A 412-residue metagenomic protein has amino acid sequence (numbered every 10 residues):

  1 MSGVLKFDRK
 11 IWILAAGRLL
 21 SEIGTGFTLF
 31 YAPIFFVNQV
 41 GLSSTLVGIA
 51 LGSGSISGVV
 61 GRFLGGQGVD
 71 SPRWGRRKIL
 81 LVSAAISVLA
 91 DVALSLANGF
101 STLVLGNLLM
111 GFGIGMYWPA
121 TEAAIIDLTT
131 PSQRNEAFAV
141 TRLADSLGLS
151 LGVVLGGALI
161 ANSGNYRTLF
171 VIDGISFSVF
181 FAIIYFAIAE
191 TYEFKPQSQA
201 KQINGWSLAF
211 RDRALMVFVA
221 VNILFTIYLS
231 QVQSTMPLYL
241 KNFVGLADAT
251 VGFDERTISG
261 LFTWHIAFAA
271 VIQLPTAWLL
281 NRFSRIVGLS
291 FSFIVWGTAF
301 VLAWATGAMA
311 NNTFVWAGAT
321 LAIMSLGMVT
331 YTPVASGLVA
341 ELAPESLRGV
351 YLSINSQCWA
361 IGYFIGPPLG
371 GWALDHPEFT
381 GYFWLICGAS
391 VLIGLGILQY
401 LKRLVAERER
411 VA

Functional and structural regions predicted by a protein language model:
M1-D8, T191-A220: Juxtamembrane intracellular "pre-TM" segments in multi-pass secondary transporters
L5-S55, V217, F225-A247: Helix-loop boundary and gating motifs at the non-cytosolic
V60-L96: Conserved MFS/SLC helix-loop-helix module at the cytosolic interface between two early adjacent transmembrane helices
G61-W74, I272-R285, L374: Helix-to-loop junctions at the C-terminal end of transmembrane segments in multipass secondary transporters
A85-N98, V295-N311: C-terminal ends and interior cores of transmembrane alpha-helices in multi-pass membrane transporters/permeases
L108-S146: Cytoplasmic helix-loop-helix junction between adjacent transmembrane helices in 12-TM secondary transporters
A161-I175, W372-V391: A membrane-interface helix-boundary motif in multi-pass transporters
S176-F194, I397-K402: C-terminal membrane-cytosol helix-exit motif in multi-pass small-molecule transporters
